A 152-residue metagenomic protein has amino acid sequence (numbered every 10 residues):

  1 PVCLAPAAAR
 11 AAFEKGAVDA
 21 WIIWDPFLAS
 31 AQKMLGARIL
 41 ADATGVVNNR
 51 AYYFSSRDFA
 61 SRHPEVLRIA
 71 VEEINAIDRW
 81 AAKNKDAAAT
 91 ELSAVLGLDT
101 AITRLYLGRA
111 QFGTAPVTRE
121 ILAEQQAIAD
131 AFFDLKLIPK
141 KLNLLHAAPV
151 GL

Functional and structural regions predicted by a protein language model:
P1-A5: Short beta-strand-to-loop elements that line the ligand-binding cleft of bilobed periplasmic-binding protein-like
P6-A94: Pocket-lining segment of extracytoplasmic ligand-binding domains
P26, G45, Y106, L145-H146: Residue-level "edge-of-site" marker
A31, N48-R50, A110-Q111, A148-G151: Short secondary-structure boundary/hinge segments and terminal tails
D42, T103, L142-N143: Residue-level detector of family-conserved "landmark" positions at structurally sensitive sites
S56, T118, A148-L152: Residue-level signal for threonine
S61-P139: Secondary-structure end/capping motifs
D134-L152: C-terminal solvent-exposed extensions
